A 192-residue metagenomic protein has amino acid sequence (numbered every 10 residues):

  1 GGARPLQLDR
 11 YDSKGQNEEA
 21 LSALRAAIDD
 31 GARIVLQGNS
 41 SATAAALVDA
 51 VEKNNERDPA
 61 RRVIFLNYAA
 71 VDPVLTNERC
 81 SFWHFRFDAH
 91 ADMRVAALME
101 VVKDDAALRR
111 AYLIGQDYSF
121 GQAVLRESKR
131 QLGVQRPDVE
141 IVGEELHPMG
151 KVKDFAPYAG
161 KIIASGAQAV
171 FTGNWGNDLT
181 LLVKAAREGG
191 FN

Functional and structural regions predicted by a protein language model:
G2-L75, F87, H147-F155, T180 (+1 more regions): Beta-alpha junction/loop-to-helix N-cap segments that form part of ligand/metal-binding clefts
A3-P5, R62-V63, S81, D138-I141 (+1 more regions): A generic structural signal for alpha->beta connector loops
S22, P73-V74, F82-G190: Extracellular/periplasmic Venus flytrap/periplasmic-binding protein
